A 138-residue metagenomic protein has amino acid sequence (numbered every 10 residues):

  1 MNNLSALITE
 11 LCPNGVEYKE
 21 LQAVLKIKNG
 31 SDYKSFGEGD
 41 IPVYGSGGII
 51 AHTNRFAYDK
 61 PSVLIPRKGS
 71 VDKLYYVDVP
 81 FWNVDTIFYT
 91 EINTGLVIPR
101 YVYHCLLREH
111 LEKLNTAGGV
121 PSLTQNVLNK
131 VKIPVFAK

Functional and structural regions predicted by a protein language model:
M1, G15-K19, K132-K138: Amphipathic alpha-helical segments
N2, C12, L25-N29, G69 (+2 more regions): Generic secondary-structure transition motif, activating predominantly at the C-termini of alpha-helices
L4-S5, N29-K34, V97-I98, H110-L114: Short loop/beta submotifs within extracellular cysteine-rich repeat domains
A6-P13, K28-G30, A117-V120, N129-V135: Short, recurring structural edge motifs at helix starts
L7-Y44: Non-catalytic DNA-recognition/assembly elements of restriction-modification systems
G45-L107, L111, T116-L128: A short beta-sheet element
